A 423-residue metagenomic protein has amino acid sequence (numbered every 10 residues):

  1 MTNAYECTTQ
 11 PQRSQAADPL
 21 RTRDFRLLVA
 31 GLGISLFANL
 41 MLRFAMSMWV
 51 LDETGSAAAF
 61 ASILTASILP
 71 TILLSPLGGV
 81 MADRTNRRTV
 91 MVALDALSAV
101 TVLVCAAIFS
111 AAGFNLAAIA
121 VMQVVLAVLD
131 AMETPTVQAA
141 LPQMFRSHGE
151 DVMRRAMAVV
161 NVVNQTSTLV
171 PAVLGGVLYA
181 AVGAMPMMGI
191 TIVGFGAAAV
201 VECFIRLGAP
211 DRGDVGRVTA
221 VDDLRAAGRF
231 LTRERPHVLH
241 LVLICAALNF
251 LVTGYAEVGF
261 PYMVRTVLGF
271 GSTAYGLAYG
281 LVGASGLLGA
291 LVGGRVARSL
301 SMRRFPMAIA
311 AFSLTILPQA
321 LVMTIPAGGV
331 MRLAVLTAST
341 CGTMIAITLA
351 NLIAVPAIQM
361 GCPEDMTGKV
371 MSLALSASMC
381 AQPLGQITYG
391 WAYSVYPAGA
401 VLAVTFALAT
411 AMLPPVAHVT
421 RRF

Functional and structural regions predicted by a protein language model:
Y5, L73, L77, R84 (+4 more regions): C-terminal transmembrane bundle of multi-pass solute transporters/carriers
Y5-F25, G208-L243: Juxtamembrane intracellular "pre-TM" segments in multi-pass secondary transporters
R21, D52-E53, D83-R84, A112 (+4 more regions): Membrane-helix boundary and inter-helical linker elements of multi-pass secondary transporters
R21-V29, L116, A120, E234-V242 (+2 more regions): Primarily residues marking transmembrane-helix entry/exit sites
L27-R43, S67-V80, N86-S98, A118-A180 (+6 more regions): Substrate-agnostic recognition of the 12-TM MFS/MFS-like secondary transporter fold
G33, F44-A45, V182-G189, R229-A290: A single, central transmembrane helix in multi-pass transporters
L42-A45, W49, T54-S62, A158 (+2 more regions): Small-residue hotspots at the loop-to-helix junctions and early N-terminal turns of transmembrane alpha-helices
L116-Q123, A127, V152-G213, G280 (+4 more regions): Hydrophobic alpha-helical transmembrane segments
